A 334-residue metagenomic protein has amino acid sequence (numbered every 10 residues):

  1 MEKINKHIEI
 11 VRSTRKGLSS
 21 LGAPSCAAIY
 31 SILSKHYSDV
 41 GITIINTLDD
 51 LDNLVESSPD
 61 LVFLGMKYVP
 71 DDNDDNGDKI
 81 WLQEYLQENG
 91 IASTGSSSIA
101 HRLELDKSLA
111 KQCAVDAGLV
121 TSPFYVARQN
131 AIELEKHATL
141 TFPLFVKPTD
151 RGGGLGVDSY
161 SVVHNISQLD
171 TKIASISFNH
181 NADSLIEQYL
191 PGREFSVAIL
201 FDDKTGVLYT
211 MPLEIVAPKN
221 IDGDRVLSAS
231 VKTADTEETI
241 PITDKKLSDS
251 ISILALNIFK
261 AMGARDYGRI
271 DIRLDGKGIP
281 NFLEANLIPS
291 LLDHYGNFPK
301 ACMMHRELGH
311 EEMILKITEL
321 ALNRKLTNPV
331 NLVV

Functional and structural regions predicted by a protein language model:
M1-S93, S98-I99, E104-L105, N130-E135 (+2 more regions): ATP-binding N-terminal substructure of ATP-dependent carboxylate-amine bond-forming enzymes
E2, K6-R12, L48-L51, V55 (+4 more regions): Active-site nucleotide/adenylate-binding loops and adjacent lid/helix of ATP-dependent enzymes
L33, L86, A114-V115, C302: Structural element of the ATP-grasp superfamily
I166-I253, L274-N281: Phosphate-binding site of ATP-dependent enzymes
L185-E187, D266-R269, P329-L332: Flexible, glycine/charged-enriched surface loops at secondary-structure junctions
K245-K246, L274-V334: C-terminal active-site "lid" helix and adjoining low-complexity regulatory extension at the edge of ATP-using catalytic
A261-R265: Short loop/turn motifs at secondary-structure junctions and domain boundaries
